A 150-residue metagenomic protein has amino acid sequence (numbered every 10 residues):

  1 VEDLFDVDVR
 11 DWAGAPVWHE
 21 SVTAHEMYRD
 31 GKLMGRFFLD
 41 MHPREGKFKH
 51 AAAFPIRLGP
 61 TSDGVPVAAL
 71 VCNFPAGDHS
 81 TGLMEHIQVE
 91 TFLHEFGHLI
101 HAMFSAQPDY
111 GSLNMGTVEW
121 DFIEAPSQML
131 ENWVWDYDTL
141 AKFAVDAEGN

Functional and structural regions predicted by a protein language model:
E2-N150: Cation-handling catalytic/transport regions enriched in His/Asp/Glu
